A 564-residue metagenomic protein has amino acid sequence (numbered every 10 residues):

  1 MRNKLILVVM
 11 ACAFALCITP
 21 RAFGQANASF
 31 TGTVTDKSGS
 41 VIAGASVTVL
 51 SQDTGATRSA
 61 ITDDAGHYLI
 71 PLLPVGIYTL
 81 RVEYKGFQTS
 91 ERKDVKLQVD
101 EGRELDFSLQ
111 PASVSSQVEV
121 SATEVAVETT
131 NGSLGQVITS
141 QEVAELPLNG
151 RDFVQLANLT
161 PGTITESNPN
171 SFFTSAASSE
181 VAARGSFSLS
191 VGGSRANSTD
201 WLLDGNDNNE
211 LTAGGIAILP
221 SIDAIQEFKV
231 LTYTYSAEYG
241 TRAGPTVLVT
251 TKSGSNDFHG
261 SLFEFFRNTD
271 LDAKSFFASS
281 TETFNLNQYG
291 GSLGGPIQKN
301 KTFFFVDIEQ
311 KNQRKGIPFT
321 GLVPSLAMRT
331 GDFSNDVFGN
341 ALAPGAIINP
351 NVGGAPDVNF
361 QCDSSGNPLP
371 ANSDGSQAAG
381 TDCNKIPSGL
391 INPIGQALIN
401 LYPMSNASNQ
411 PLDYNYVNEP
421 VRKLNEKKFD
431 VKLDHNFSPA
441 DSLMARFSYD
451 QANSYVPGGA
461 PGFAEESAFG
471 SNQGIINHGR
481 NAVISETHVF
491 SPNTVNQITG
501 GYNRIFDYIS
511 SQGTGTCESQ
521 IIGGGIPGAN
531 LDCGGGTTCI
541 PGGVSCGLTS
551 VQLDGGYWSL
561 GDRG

Functional and structural regions predicted by a protein language model:
R2-T139, S221-D223, S454: Periplasm-facing N-terminal accessory domains of Gram-negative outer-membrane beta-barrel systems
G24, L72, A183, Y239-T241 (+4 more regions): Short sequence motifs at beta-strands and strand-loop junctions characteristic of Gram-negative outer-membrane
G55, V82-R92, D382, P393-N406: A short, solvent-exposed loop/turn motif at the edges and junctions of modular extracellular/periplasmic domains
F87-S253, H259, F266-A278, L286-G295 (+2 more regions): Periplasmic N-terminal accessory/gating domains of Gram-negative outer-membrane beta-barrel systems
V95, G215, D272-F277, I317-G321 (+2 more regions): Outer-membrane beta-barrel translocator domains and adjoining extracellular loop/strand segments of Gram-negative
V118-E119, L156, V191, V230 (+8 more regions): Membrane-embedded beta-strands that build the outer-membrane beta-barrel scaffold
T234, E264-D270, Q310-R314, Y449-N453 (+1 more regions): Transmembrane beta-strands of outer-membrane beta-barrel pores
P324, R329, F338, A346 (+5 more regions): Replace "related TpsB outer-membrane translocases also match" with "some related outer-membrane beta-barrels such as
